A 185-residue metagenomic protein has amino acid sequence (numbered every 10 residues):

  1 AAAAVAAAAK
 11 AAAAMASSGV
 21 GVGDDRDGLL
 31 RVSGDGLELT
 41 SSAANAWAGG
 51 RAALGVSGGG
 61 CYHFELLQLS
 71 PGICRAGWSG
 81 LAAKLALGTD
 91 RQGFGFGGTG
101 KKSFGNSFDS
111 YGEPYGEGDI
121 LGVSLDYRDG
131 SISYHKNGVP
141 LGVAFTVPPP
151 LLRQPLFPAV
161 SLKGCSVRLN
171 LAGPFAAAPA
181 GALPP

Functional and structural regions predicted by a protein language model:
A1-P185: PRY/SPRY (B30.2) beta-sandwich protein-interaction domains and their adjacent Ser/Pro/Gly-rich low-complexity linkers
